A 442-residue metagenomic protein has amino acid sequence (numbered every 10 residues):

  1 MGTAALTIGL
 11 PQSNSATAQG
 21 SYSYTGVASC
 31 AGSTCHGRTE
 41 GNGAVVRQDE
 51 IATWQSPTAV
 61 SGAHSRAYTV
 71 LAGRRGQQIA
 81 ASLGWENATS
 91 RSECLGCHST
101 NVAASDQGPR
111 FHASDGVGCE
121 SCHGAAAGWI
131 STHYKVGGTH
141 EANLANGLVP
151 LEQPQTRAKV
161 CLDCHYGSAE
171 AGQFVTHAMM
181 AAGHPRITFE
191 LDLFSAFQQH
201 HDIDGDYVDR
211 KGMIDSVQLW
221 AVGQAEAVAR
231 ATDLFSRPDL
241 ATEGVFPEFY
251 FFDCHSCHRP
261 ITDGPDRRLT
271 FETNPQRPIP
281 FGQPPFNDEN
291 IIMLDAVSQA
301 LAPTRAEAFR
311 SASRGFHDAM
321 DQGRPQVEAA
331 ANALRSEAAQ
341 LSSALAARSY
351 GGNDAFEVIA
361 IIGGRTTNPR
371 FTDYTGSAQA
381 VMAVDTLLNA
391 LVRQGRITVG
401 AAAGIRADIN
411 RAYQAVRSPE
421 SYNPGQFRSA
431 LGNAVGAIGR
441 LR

Functional and structural regions predicted by a protein language model:
T3-S15: C-terminal segment of classical bacterial N-terminal signal peptides
N14, A104-G108, I130: Short secondary-structure capping/junction motifs at helix and strand boundaries
A18-G37, G244-D253: Local sequence-structure signature of Cys/Sec-based thiol-disulfide redox active-site neighborhoods
T25-G32, N87, R91-S92, G116 (+2 more regions): Residues immediately within or flanking Cys/His clusters that coordinate Zn2+ in small zinc-binding modules
S29-G37, G96, S121-G124, D163 (+1 more regions): Short, cysteine/histidine-rich loop/knuckle motifs that typically chelate Zn2+
T39-A81, R110-V117, A126-A378: Primarily the internal scaffold of c-type cytochrome electron-transfer domains, especially repeated/multiheme c-type
A80-E120, G137: Post-signal peptide N-terminal segment of secreted/secretory-pathway proteins
T367-R442: A cross-kingdom marker for long, charged
